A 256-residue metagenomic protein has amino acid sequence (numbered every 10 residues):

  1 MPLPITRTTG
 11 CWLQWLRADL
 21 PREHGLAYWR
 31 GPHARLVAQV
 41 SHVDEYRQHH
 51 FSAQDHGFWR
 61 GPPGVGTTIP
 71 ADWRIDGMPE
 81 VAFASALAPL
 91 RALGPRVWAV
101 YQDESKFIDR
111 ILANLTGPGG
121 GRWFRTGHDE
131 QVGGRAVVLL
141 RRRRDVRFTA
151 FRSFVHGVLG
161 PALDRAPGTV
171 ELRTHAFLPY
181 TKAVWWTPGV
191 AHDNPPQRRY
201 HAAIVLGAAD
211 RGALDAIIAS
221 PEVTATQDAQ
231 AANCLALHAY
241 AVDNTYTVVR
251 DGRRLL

Functional and structural regions predicted by a protein language model:
M1-L256: Macromolecular interaction modules
